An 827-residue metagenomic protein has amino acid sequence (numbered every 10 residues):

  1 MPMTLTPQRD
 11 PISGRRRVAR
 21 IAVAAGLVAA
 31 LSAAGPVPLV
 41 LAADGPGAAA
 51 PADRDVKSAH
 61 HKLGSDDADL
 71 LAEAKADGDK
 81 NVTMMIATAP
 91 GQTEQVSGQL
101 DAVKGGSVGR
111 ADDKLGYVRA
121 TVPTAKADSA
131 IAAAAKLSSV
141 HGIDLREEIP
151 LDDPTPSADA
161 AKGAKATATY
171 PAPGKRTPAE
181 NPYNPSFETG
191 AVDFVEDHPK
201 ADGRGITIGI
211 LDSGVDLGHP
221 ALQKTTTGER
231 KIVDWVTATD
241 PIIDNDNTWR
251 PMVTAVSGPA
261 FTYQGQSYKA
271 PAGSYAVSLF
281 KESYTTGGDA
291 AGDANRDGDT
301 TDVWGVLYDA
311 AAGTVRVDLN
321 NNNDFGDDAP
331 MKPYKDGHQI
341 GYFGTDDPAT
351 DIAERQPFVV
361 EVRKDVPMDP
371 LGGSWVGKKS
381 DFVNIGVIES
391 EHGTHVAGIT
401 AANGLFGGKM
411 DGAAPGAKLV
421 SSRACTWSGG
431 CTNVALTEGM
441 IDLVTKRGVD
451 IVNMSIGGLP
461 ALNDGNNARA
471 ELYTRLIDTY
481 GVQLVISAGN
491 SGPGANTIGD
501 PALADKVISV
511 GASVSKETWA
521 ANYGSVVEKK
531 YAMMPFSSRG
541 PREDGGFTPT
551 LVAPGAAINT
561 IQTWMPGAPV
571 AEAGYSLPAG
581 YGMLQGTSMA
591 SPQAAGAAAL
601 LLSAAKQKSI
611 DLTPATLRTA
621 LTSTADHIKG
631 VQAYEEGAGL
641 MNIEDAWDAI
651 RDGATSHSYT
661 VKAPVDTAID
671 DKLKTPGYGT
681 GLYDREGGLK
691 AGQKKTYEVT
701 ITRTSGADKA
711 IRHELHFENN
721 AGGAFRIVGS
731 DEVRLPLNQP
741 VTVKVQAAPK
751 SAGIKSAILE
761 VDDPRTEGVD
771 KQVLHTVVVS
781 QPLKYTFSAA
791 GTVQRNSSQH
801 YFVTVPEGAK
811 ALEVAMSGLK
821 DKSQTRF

Functional and structural regions predicted by a protein language model:
M1-D197, V778-L783: Autoinhibitory N-terminal propeptides
V56-G78, P123-A132, D153-I210, G214-G228 (+7 more regions): N-terminal domain-start motif of subtilase-like serine proteases
V195-G287, A291-N295, D299-A312, N320 (+7 more regions): Subtilisin-like serine protease catalytic core
V233-P241, V449-T560, S623: Catalytic-core segments of hydrolase enzymes
R355-G373, D381, A502-A595, A599: Extracellular S/T/G-rich loop segment that most often corresponds to the catalytic His/Ser-adjacent loop
A397-T400, V420-T426, D450, T497-D500 (+3 more regions): Hydrolase catalytic cores
G489, I643-A747, V769-S823: Secreted peptidase-domain scaffold signal
V699, G753-R765: A short beta-strand micro-motif common to beta-rich folds, especially ectodomain repeats
